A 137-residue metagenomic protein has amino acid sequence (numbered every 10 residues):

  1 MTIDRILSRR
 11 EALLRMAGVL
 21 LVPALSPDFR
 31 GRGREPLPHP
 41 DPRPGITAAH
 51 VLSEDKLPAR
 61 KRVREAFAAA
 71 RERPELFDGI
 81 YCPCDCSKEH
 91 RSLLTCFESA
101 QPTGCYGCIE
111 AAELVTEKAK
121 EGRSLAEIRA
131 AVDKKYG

Functional and structural regions predicted by a protein language model:
M1-S8, G18-P23: N-terminal secretory signal peptides
A24-E65: C-terminal segment of N-terminal export signals and the immediately downstream linker at the start of the mature
H50-E89: Short, charged low-complexity linear segments at domain edges
P74, F97-E98, T103-Y106, S124-R129: Sequence context surrounding c-type heme c attachment/ligation sites in exported
I80-V115: Short, thiol/selenol-centered motifs that function as redox-active sites or metal-ligating centers
A111-G137: Short Fe-S-cluster ligation motifs
